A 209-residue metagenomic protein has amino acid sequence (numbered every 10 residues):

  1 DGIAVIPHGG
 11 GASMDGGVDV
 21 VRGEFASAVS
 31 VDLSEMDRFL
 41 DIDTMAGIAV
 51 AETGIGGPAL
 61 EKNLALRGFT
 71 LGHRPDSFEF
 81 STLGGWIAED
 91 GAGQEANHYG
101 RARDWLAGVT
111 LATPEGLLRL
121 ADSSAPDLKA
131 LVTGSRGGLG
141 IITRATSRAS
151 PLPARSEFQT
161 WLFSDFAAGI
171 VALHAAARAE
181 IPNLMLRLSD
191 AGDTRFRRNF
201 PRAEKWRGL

Functional and structural regions predicted by a protein language model:
D1-S34: Glycine-rich N-terminal segment of FAD-binding domains in flavoprotein oxidoreductases, spanning the beta-loop-helix
G9-A12, D76, L188-A191: Short, ordered loop/turn segments at secondary-structure junctions
G10-G11, S34-M36, L139, G192: Short glycine-enriched loops at secondary-structure junctions
M14-G16, F78-G84, D193-R195: Beta-rich nucleic-acid/ligand-interaction surfaces
V20-E24, V29, W86-E89, F200-R202: Short low-complexity, flexible loop/linker segments enriched in glycine and/or proline with clustered acidic
A28-S30, R38, A203-G208: Acidic, His- and aromatic-enriched active-site or binding-groove loops in soluble protein domains that engage sugars
D37-R187: FAD-binding subdomain of flavoenzyme oxidoreductases
N183-L209: Terminal amphipathic helices with adjacent charged low-complexity linkers/tails
